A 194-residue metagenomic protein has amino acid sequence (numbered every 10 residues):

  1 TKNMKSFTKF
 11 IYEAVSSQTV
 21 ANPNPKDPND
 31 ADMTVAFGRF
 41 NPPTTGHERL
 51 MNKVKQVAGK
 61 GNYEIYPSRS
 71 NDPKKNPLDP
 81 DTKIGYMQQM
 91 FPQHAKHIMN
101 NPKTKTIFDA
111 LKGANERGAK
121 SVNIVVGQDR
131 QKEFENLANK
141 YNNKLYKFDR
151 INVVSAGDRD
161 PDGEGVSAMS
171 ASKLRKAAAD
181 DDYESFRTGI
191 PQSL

Functional and structural regions predicted by a protein language model:
T1-S6: Subunit-assembly interface segments of extracellular/virion macromolecular structures
K9-L194: Nucleotidyltransferase catalytic core that binds NTPs
